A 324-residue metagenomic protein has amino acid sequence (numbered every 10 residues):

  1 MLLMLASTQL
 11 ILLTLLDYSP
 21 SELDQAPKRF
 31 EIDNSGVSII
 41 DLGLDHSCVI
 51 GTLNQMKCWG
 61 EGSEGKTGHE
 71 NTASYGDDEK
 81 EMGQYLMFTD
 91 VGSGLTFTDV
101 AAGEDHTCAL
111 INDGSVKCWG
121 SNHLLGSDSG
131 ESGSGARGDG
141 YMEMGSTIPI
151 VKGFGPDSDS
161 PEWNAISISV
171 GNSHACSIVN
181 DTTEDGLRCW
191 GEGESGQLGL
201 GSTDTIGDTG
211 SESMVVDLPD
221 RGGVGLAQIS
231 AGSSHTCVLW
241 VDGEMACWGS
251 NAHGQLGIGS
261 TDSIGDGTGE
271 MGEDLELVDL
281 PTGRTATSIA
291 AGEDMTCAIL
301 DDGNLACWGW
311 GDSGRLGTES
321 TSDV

Functional and structural regions predicted by a protein language model:
M1-R29: Sec-dependent, cleavable N-terminal signal peptides
L15-S19, W59-M82, W119-G145, R188-S211 (+2 more regions): Short glycine/serine- and acidic-residue-enriched loop/turn motifs that recur at repeat junctions
I32, T89-G92, L218-R221, D279-P281: Surface loop/turn motifs at the tips and blade-to-blade linkers of beta-strand repeat domains
G36, G43-L44, T96, G103-E104 (+6 more regions): Beta-rich catalytic cores
H46-V49, C58, H106-A109, C118 (+6 more regions): Conserved core positions of repeat-based scaffolds
Q55, S115, T183-G186, D242-E244 (+1 more regions): Structural motif
